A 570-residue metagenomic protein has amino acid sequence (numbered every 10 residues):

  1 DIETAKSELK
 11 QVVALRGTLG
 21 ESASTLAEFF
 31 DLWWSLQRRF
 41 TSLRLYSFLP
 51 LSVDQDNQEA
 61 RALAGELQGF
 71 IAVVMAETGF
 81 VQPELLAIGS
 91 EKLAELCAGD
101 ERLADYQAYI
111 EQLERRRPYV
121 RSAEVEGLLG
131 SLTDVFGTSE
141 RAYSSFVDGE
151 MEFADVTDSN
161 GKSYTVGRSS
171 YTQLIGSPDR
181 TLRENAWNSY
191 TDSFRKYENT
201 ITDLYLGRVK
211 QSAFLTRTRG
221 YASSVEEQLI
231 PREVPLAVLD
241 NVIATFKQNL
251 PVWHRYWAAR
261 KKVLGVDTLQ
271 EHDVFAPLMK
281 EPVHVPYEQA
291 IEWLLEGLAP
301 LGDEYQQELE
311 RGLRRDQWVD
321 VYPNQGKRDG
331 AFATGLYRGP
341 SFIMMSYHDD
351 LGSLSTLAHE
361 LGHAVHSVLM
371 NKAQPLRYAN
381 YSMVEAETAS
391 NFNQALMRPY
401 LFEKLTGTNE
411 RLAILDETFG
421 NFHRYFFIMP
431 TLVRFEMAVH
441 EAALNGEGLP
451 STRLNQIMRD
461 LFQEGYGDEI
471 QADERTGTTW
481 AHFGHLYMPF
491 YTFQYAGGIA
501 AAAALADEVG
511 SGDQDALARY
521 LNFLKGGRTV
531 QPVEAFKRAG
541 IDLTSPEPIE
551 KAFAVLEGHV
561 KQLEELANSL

Functional and structural regions predicted by a protein language model:
D1-E21, T41-R44, F48-V234, N241 (+3 more regions): His/Asp/Glu-rich acidic catalytic environments and adjacent acidic regulatory segments
L43-Y46, T200, L204-V225, W253-L264 (+2 more regions): Long, well-ordered alpha-helical segments
L85, A108-R115, E233, K262-H272 (+5 more regions): C-terminal, non-catalytic "cap/extension" segments appended to globular domains
S224-V225, L229-E304: A metal-dependent hydrolase signature that marks the N-terminal structural subdomain at the beginning of catalytic folds
P282-Y287, L336-A358: Short pre-active-site segment immediately N-terminal to the catalytic Zn-binding motif
V283-V285, V319-G339: Catalytic zinc-binding patch centered on the HExxH motif and its immediate surroundings that defines zinc-dependent
S355-T356, S367-N391: Post-HEXXH active-site segment of zinc metalloproteases
Y381-N409, T418-G420, R424, G498: Post-HExxH zinc-binding segment in Zn-dependent metallohydrolases
